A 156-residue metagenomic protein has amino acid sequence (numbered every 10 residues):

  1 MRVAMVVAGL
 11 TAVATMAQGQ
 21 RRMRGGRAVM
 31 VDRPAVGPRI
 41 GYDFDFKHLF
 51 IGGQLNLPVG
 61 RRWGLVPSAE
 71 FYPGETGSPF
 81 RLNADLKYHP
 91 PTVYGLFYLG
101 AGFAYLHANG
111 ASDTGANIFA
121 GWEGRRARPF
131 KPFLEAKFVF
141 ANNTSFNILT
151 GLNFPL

Functional and structural regions predicted by a protein language model:
M1-V29: Cleavable N-terminal export/targeting peptides
G9-A12, G19, G100, A120-G121 (+1 more regions): Small side chains
Q18-L65, F71, Y88, N153-P155: Short glycine/proline- and aromatic-enriched beta-strand/turn motifs that initiate or cap beta-hairpins
V31-R33, H48, P79-R81, D113-G115 (+1 more regions): Membrane-spanning beta-strands of outer-membrane beta-barrel proteins
G52-P132: Gram-negative (and chloroplast) outer-membrane scaffold detector with strong preference for beta-barrel transmembrane
E135-K137: C-terminal binding/interaction regions
T144-L156: Outer-membrane beta-barrel "beta-signal"
